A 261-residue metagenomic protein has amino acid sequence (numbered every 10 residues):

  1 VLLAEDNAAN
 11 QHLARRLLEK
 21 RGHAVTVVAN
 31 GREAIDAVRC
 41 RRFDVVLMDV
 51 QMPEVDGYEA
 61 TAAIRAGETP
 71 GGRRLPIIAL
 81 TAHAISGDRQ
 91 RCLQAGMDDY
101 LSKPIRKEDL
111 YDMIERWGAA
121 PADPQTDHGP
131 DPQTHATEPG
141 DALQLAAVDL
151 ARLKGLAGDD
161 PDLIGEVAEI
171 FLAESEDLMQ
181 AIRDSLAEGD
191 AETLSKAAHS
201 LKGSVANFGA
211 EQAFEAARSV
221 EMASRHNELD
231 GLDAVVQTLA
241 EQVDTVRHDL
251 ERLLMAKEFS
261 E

Functional and structural regions predicted by a protein language model:
V1-L143, R247-E251, E261: C-terminal compact regulatory domains
D99, R106-E261: Two-component system phosphorelay core
